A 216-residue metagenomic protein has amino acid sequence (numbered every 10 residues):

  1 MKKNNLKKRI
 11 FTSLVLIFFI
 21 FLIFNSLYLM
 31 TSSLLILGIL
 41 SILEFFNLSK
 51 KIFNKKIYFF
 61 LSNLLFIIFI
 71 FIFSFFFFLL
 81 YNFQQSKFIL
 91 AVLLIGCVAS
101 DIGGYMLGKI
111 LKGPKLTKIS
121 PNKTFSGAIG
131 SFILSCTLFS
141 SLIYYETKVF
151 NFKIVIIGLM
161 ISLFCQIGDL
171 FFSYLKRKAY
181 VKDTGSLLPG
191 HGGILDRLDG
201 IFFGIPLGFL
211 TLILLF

Functional and structural regions predicted by a protein language model:
M1-T124, A128-L163: Membrane-embedded alpha-helical bundles of polytopic integral membrane proteins
F46, G168-D183: Transmembrane alpha-helical segments of integral membrane proteins
I102, L170, Y174, R197: Catalytic glutamate of the conserved HExxH
T124, G193, P206: Residue-level recognition of oxygen-bearing side chains
L163-I167, R197-I201: Hydrophobic transmembrane alpha-helical segments of multi-pass transport and channel proteins
K176, I201-F203, L207: C-terminal transmembrane helix pair
A179-G200: Interfacial loop-to-transmembrane junctions
L210-F216: Juxtamembrane boundary at the C-terminal end of a transmembrane helix
